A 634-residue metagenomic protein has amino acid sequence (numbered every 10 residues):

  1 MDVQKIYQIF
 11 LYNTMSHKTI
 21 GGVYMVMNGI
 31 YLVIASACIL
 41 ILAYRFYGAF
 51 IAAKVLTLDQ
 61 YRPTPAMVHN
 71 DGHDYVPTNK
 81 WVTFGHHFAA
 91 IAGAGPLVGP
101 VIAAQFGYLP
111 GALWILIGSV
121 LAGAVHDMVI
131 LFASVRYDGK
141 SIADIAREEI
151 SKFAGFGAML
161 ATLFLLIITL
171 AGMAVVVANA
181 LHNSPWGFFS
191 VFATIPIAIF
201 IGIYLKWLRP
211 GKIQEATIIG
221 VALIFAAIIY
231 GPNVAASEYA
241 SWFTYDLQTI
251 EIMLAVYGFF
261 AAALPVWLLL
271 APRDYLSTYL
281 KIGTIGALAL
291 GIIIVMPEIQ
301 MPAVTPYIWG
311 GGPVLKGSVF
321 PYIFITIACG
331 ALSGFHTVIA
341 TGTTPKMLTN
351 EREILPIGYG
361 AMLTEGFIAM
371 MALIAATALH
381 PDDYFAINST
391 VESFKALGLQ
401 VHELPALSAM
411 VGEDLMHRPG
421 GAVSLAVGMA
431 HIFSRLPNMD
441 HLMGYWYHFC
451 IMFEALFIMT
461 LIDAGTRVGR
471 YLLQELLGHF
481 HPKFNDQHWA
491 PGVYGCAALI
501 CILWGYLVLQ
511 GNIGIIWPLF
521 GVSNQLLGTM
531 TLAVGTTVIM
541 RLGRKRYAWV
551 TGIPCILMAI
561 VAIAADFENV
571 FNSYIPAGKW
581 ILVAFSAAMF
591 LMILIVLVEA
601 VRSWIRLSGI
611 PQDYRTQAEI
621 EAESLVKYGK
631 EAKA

Functional and structural regions predicted by a protein language model:
V26-A43, V221-W267, A271, L276-S277 (+4 more regions): A generic transmembrane alpha-helix motif of multi-pass inner-membrane proteins
M27-R45, A103-S134, A143, F188-A198 (+2 more regions): Extracellular loop-to-transmembrane helix junctions
N28, L97, L109, I168-N183 (+12 more regions): Transmembrane helix-loop junctions in multi-pass membrane proteins
S36-G48, T162, I167-T169, A222-A227 (+5 more regions): Selective recognition of specific alpha-helical transmembrane segments in multi-pass small-molecule
L42-L97, T278, G317-Y322, M347: Membrane-interface "cap" regions at the ends of multi-pass membrane proteins
A49-V76, I102, A112, L116 (+11 more regions): Flexible loop linkers connecting adjacent transmembrane helices in multi-pass alpha-helical membrane transporters
T78-Y137, E148-K152, I168-N183, P356-D383 (+4 more regions): Membrane-interface helix-loop-helix modules in multi-pass membrane proteins
K152-I167, G360-F367, P419-G421, D440-C450 (+4 more regions): Loop-to-transmembrane helix boundary motifs in multi-pass membrane proteins
